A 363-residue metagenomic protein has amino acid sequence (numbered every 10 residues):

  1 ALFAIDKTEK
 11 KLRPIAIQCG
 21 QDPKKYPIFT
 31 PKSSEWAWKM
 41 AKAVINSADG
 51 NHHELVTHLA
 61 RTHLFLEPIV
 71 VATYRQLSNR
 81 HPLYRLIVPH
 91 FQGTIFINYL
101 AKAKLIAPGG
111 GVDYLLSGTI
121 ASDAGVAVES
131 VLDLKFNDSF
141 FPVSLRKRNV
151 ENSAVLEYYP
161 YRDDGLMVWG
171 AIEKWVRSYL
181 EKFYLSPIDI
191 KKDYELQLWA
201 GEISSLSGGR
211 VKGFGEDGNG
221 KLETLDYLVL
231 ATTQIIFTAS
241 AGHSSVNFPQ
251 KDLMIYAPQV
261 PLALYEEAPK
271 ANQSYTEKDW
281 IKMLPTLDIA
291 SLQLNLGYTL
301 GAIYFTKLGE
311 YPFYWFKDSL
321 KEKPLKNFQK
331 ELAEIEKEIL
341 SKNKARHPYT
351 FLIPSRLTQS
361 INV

Functional and structural regions predicted by a protein language model:
A1-V363: Long, compositionally biased charged/polar stretches
